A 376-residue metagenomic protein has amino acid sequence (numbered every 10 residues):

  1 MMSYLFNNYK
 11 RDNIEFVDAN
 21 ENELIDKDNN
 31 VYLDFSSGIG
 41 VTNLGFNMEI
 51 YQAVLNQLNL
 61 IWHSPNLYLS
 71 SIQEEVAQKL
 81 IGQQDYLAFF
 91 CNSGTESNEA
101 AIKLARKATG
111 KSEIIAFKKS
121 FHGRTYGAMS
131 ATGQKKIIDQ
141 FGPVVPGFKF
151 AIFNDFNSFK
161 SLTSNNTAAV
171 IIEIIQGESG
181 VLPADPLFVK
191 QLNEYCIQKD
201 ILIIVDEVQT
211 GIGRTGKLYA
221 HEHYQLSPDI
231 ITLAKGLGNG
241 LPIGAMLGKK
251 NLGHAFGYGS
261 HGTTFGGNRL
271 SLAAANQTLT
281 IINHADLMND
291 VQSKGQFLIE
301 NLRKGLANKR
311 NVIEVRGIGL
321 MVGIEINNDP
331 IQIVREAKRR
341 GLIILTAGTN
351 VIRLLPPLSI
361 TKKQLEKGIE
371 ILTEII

Functional and structural regions predicted by a protein language model:
M1-I376: Conserved N-terminal phosphate-binding loop of PLP-dependent enzymes in the Aspartate aminotransferase
